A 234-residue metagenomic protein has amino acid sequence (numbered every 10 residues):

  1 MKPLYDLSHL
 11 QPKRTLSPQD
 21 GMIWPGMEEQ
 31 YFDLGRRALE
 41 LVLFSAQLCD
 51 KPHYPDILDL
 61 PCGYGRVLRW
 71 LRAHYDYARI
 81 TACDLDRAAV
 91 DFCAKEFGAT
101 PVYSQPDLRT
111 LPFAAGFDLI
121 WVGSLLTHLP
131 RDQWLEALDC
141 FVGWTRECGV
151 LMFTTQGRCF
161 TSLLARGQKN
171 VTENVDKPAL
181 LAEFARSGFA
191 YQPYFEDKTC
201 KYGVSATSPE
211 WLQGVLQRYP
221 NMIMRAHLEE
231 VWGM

Functional and structural regions predicted by a protein language model:
M1-D56, G63-T110, R131-Q133, M152-M234: Class I (Rossmann-like) S-adenosyl-L-methionine-dependent methyltransferase catalytic domain, capturing the SAM-binding
Y54, F117-D118: Local beta-strand N-terminus motif with an aromatic residue
F117, E147-C148: Secondary-structure boundary elements
W121: A conserved beta-strand element that flanks and buttresses the S-adenosyl-L-methionine
S124-L125: Short catalytic micro-motifs in class I SAM-dependent methyltransferases
H128: ABC ATPase nucleotide-binding domain "signature" loop
L135-E147: A short glycine-rich, Lys/Arg-flanked "PGG" loop and its adjoining helix->strand segment in the class I
